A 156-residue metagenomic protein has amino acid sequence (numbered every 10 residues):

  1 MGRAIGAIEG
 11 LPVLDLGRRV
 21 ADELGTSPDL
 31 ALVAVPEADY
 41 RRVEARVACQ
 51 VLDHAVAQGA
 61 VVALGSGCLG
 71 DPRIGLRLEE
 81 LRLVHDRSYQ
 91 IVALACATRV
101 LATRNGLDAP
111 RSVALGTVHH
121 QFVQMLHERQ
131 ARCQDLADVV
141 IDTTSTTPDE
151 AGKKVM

Functional and structural regions predicted by a protein language model:
A4, I8, Q90, Q130-M156: NTP-dependent small-molecule kinase module
A4-I5, P28-L30, G75-E79, G106-P110 (+1 more regions): Short, glycine/charged-enriched secondary-structure capping and boundary segments
A7-L16: Post-Walker A helix-loop "phosphate-sensing" segment adjacent to the P-loop in P-loop NTPases
V13, A60, Y89-V92: Hydrophobic beta-strand scaffold residues
R18-E80: ATP-dependent small-molecule kinase phosphotransfer cores that center on conserved nucleotide phosphate-binding segments
D39-R46, Q124, E128-D135: A non-catalytic, amphipathic alpha-helix used as a structural packing/dimerization or gating element in enzyme scaffolds
L83-R132: A glycine- and Lys/Arg-enriched "phosphate-lid" helix/loop adjacent to the NTP-binding pocket of small-molecule kinases
